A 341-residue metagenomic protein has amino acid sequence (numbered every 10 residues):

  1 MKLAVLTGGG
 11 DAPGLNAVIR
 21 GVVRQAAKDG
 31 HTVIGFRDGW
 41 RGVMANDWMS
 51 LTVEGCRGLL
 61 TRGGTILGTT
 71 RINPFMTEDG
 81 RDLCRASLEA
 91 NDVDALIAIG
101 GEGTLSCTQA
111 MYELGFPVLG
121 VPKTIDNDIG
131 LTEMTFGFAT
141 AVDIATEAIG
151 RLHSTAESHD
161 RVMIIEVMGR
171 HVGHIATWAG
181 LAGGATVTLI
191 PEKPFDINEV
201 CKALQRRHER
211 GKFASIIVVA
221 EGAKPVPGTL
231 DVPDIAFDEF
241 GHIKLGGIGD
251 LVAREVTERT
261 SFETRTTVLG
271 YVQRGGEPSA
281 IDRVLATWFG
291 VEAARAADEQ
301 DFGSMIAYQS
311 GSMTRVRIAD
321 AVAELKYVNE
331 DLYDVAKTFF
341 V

Functional and structural regions predicted by a protein language model:
M1-M44: N-terminal phosphate-binding or glycine-rich loops at protein starts, especially the Walker A/P-loop of NTPases
A17-V22, E102-F116, A176: Short Gly/Thr/Asp-enriched flexible loops that form oxyanion-binding sites at enzyme active sites
G30, I34, Y112-I144, L189-D196: Short, acidic/small-residue loops that bind anionic groups at enzyme active sites
H31-R37, T155-V162, F213-I217, A253 (+2 more regions): Flexible, glycine/charged-enriched surface loops at secondary-structure junctions
V43-L96, G103-T104, F136-D143, E147-A148 (+1 more regions): Glycine-rich oxoanion-binding loops at beta->alpha junctions
A98-G100, A110, F138-A156, M163-F262: Accessory alpha-helical/coil subdomains and C-terminal extensions that flank or cap enzyme catalytic cores
L251, S304-V341: Phosphate-binding loop/pocket of nucleotide- and phosphate-handling active sites
